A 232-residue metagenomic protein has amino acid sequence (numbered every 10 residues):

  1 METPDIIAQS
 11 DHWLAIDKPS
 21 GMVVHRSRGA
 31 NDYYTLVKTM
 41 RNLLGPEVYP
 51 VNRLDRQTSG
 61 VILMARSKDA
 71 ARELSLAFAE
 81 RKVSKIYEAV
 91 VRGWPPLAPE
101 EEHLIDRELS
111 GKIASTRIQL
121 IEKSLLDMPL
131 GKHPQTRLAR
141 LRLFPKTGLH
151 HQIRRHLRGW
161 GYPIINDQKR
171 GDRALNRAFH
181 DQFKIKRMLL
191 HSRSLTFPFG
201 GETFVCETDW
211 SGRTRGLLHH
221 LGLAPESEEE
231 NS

Functional and structural regions predicted by a protein language model:
M1-S232: RNA pseudouridine synthases
